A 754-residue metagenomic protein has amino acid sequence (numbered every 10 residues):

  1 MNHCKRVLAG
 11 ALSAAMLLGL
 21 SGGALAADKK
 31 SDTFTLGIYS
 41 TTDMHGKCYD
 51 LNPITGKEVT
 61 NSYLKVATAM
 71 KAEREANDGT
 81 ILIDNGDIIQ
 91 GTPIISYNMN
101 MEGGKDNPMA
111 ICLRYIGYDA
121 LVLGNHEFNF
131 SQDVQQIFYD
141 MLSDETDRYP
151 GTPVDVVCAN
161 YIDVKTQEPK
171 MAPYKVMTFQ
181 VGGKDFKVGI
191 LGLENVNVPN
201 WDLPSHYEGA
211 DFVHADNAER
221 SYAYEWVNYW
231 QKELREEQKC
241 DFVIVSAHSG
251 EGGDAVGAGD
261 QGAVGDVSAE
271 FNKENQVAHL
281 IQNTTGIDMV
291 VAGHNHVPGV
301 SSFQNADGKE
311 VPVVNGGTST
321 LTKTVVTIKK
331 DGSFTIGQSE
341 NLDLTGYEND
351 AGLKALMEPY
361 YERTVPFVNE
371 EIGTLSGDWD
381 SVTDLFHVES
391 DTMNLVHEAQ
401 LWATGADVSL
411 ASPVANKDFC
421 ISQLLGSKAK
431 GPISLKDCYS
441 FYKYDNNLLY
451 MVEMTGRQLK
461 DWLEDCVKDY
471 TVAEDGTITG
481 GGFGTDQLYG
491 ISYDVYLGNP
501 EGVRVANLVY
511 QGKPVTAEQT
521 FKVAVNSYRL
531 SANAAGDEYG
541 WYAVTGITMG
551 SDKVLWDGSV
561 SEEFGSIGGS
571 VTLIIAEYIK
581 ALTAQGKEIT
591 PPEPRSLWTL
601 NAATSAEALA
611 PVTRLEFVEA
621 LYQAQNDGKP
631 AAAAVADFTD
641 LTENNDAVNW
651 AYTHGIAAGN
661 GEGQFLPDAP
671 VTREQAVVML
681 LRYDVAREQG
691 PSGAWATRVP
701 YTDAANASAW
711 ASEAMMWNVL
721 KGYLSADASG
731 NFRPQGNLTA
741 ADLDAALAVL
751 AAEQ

Functional and structural regions predicted by a protein language model:
M1-A11: Bacterial N-terminal signal peptides that target proteins for export
G22-A26: Sec/Tat signal peptide C-region and signal peptidase I cleavage site
A27-Y347, T392-M393, H397-A399, E453: Acidic, metal/ion-coordinating pockets
D32-G37, G46-T55, V59-E75, Y115 (+4 more regions): Catalytic centers of hydrolytic enzymes
S40, N61, K65-A72, D84 (+22 more regions): Extracytoplasmic/secreted proteins, especially bacterial periplasmic and envelope-associated proteins
K71-E75, I94, R114-D119, D140-D144 (+10 more regions): Sec-exported extracytoplasmic/periplasmic mature domains
A603-A647, T653-E674, R682-S712, S725-A740 (+1 more regions): Feature responds to low-complexity, polar/acidic, surface-exposed segments characteristic of secreted/exported proteins
